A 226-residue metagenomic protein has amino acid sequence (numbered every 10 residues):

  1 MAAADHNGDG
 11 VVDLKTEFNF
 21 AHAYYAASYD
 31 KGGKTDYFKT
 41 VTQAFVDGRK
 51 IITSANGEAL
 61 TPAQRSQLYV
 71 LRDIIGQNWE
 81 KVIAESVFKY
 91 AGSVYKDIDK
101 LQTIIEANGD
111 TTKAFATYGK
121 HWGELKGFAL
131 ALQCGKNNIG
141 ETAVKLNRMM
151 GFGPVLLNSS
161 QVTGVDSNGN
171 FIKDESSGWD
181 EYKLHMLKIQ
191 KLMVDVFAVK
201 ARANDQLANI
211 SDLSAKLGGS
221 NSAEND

Functional and structural regions predicted by a protein language model:
M1-D226: Mature extracytoplasmic or organellar-lumen-exposed domains after removal of signal/transit peptides
